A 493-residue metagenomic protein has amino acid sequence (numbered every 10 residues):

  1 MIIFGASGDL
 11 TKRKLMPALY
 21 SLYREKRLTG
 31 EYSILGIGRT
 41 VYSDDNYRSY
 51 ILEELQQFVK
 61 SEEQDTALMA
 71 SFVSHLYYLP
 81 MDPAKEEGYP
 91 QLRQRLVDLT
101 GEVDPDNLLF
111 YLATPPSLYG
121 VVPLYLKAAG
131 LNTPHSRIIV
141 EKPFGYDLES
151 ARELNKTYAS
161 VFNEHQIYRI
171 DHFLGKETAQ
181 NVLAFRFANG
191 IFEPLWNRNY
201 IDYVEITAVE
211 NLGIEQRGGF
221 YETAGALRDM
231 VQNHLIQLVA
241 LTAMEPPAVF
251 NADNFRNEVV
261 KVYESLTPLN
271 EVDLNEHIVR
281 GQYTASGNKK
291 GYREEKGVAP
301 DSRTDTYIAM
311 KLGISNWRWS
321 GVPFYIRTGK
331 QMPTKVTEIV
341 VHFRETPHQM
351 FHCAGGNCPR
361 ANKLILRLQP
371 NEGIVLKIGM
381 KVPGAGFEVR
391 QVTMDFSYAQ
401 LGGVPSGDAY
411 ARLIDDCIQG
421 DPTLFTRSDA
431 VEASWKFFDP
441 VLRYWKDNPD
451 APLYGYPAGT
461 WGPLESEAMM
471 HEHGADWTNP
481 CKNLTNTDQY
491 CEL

Functional and structural regions predicted by a protein language model:
M1-V140, F144-L493: Secretory/organelle targeting and membrane-embedding segments
